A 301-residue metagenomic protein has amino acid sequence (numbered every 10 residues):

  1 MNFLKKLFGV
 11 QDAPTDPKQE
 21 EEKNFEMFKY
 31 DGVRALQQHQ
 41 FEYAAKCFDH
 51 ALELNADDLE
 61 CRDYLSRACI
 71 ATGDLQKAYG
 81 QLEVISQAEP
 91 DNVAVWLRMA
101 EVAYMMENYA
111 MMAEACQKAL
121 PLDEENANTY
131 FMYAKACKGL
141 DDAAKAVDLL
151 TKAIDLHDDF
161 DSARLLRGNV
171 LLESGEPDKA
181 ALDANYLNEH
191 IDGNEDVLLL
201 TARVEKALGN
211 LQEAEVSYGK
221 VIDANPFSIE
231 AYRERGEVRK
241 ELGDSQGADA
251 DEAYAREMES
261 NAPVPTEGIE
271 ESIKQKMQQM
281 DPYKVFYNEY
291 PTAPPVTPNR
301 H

Functional and structural regions predicted by a protein language model:
K18, N24-E26, L59-E60, V93-A94 (+6 more regions): Helix-start (N-cap) detector for alpha-helical repeat units in TPR-like alpha-solenoids, especially tetratricopeptide
K18-E60, Y64-D74, A94, R98-M105 (+2 more regions): Alpha-helical segment of the N-proximal tetratricopeptide repeat
H50-A51, V84-I85, K118-A119, K152-A153 (+3 more regions): Canonical positions in the second alpha-helix
A56, P90, E124, D158 (+3 more regions): Short coil turns that delineate tetratricopeptide repeat
E189, D223-I229, R233-P263: TPR/TPR-like (Sel1-like) alpha-helical repeat modules
